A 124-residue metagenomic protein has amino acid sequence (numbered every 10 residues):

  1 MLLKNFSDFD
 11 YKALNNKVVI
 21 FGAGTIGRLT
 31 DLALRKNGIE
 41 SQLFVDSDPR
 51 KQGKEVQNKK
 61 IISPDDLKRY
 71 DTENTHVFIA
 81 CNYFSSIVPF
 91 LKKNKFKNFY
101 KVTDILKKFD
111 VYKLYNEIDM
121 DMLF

Functional and structural regions predicted by a protein language model:
M1-F124: Hydrophobic, well-ordered beta-alpha structural blocks that scaffold small-molecule cofactor pockets
